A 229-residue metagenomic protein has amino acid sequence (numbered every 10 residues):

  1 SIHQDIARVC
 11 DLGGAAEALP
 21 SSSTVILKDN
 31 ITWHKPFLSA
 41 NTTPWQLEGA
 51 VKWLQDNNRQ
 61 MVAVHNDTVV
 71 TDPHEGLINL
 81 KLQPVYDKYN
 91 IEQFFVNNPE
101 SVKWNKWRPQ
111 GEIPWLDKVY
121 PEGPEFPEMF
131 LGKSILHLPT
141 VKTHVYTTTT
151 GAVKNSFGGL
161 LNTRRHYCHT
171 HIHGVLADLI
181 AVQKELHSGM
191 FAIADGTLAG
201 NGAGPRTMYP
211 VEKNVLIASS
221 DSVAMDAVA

Functional and structural regions predicted by a protein language model:
S1-V228: N-terminal and secondary-structure boundary signal
